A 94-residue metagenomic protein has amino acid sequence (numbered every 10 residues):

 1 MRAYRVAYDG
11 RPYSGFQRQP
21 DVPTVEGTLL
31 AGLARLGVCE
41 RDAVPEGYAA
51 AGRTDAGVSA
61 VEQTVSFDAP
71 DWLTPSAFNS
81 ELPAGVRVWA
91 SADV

Functional and structural regions predicted by a protein language model:
M1-V94: Structured-RNA-binding interfaces characteristic of tRNA pseudouridine synthases
